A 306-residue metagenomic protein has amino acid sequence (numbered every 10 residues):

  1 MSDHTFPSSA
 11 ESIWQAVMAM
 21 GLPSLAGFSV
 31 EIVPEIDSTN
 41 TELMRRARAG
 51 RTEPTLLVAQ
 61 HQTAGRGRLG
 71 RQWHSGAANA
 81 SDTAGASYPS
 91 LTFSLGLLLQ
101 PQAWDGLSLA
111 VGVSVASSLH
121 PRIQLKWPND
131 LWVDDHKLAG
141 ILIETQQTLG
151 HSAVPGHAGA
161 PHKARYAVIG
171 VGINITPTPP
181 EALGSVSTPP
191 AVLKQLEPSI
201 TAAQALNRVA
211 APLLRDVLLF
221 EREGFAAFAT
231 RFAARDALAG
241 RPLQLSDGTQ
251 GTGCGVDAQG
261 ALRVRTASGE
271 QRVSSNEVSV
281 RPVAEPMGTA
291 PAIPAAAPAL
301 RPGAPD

Functional and structural regions predicted by a protein language model:
M1-P121, K137-A139, Q146-A158, G288-D306: N-terminal lobe of the biotin/lipoate ligase/transferase fold
K126-V133, K137-L142: Glycine- and Gly-Pro-enriched alpha-helical subdomains that act as flexible, kink-prone "lid/hinge" or packing modules
K163-Q195: Short, acidic (Asp/Glu-rich) active-site segment that either coordinates a divalent metal cofactor
L196-G248, A284-P305: Conserved, helical-rich catalytic subdomain that frames metal- and/or nucleotide-binding sites in enzyme alpha/beta
T249-V256: Short beta-strand-centered aromatic/proline hotspots
L262-T266: SH3/SH3-like beta-barrel fold
G269-R281: A short macromolecule-binding patch
